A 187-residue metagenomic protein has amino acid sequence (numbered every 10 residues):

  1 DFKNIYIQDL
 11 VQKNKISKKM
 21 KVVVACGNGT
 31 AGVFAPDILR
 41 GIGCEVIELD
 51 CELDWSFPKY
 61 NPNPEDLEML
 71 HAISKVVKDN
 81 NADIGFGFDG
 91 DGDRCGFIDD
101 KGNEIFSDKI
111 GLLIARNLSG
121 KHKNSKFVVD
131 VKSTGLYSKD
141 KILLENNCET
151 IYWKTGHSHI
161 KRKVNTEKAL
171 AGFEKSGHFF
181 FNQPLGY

Functional and structural regions predicted by a protein language model:
D1-N14, K101-F173, F179-F180: Proline/glycine-rich low-complexity loops and linkers
D1-N80: Gly/Ser/Thr-enriched, mixed-charge loops and adjacent short helices that form phosphate/oxyanion-binding elements
L10, A25, L70-I73, F86 (+4 more regions): Buried hydrophobic positions in well-ordered alpha/beta secondary-structure cores of metabolic enzymes
N28-G32, G92-D93, S133-G135: Gly/Ser/Thr-rich loops at beta-strand to alpha-helix junctions that form or flank small-molecule/cofactor-binding
V33-I38, P58-N61, C95-D100, S138-L143 (+2 more regions): Short acidic, glycine/serine/threonine-rich loops at helix termini
D83-I84, L170: Short, Asp-centered acidic motifs that coordinate Mg2+ and/or phosphate in catalytic or ligand-binding sites
D89-G90, E104-K109, L185-Y187: Short glycine/threonine-rich catalytic loop with a Thr-x-Gly-x-Asp
